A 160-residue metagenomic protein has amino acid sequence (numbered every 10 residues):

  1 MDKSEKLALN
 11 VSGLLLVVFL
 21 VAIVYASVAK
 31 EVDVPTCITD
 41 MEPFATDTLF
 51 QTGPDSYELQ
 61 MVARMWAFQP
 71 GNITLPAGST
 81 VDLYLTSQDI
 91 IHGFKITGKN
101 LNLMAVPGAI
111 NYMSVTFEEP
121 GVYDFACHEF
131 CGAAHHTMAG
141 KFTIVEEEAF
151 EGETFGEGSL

Functional and structural regions predicted by a protein language model:
M1-A67, F150-L160: Extracytoplasmic entry segments of secretory-pathway proteins
P43-I90, F94, N111-E119: Beta-strand cores of secreted/periplasmic/IMS beta-sandwich domains, seen most often in copper-related folds
L75-A77, A105-P107, A134: A generic structural micro-feature
H92, M138-K141: Extracytoplasmic/periplasmic beta-strand context in beta-sandwich domains, especially the cupredoxin/COX2 CuA-binding
K95-P120, A149-L160: Extracytoplasmic beta-sandwich strand-turn segments characteristic of Greek-key/jelly-roll folds
H128-H136: Short, exposed beta-strand-loop hairpins at the edges of beta-sheets in extracellular/periplasmic proteins
F142-E146: Interdomain boundary/hinge segments at the C-termini of tandem beta-sandwich modules
